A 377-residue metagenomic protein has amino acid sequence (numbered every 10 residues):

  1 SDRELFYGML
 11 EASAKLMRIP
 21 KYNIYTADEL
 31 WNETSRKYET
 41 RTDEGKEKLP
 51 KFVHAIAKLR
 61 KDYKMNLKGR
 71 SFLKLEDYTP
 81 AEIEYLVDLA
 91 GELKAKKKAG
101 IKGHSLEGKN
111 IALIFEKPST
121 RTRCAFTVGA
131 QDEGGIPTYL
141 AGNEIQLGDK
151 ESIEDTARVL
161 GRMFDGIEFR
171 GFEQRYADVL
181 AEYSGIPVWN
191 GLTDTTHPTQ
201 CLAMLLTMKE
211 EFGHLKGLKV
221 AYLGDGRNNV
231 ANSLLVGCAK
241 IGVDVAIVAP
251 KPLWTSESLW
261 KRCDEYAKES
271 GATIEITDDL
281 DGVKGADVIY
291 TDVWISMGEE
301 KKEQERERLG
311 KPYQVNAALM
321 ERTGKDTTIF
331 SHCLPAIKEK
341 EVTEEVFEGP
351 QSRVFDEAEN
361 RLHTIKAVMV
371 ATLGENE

Functional and structural regions predicted by a protein language model:
Y63-N110, S119: Positively charged, low-complexity intrinsically disordered leader regions
K98-K209, K338: Phosphate/diphosphate ligand-binding glycine-rich loop within oxidoreductases
E107-N110, K216-L218, T327: Phosphate-coordination loops involved in phosphoryl transfer and adenosine-cofactor binding
C124, K216-A267: Glycine-rich phosphate/diphosphate-binding loop of Rossmann-like nucleotide-binding domains
M163, Y183-S184, I241, D326 (+1 more regions): Short, structured coil segments at secondary-structure junctions
D264-E344: Rossmann-like adenosine-cofactor binding region
T327-T328, L334-E377: Adenosine-phosphate binding glycine-rich loop
